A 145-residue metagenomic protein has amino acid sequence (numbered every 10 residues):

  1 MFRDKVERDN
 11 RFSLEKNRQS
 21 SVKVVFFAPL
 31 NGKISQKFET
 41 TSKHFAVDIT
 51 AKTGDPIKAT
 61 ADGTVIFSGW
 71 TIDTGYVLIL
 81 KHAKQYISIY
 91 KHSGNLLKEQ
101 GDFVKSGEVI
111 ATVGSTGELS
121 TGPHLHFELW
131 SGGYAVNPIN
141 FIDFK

Functional and structural regions predicted by a protein language model:
M1-G75: Surface-exposed, glycine-biased beta-strand/turn segments
G32, D55, S88, L96 (+2 more regions): Glycine-centered loop/turn positions within well-structured domains that cap or flank conserved ligand/cofactor-binding
K37, S68-G69, L96, V113-T116 (+1 more regions): Residue-level recognition of beta-strand microenvironments
V47-T50, V77-H82, H126-E128: Short, acidic/hydrophobic/Gly-rich beta-strand patch recurrent on exposed beta strands that often constitutes part
D48, I79, I89, T112 (+1 more regions): Conserved beta-strand positions that form and line the central face of beta-propeller blades
P56-V65, K98-V113: Short, well-structured beta-strand-loop connectors
T60-L97, P123: Zn2+-dependent peptidoglycan hydrolase active-site motif and core
D102-K145: Conserved, short, structured surface segments that act as functional micro-motifs
